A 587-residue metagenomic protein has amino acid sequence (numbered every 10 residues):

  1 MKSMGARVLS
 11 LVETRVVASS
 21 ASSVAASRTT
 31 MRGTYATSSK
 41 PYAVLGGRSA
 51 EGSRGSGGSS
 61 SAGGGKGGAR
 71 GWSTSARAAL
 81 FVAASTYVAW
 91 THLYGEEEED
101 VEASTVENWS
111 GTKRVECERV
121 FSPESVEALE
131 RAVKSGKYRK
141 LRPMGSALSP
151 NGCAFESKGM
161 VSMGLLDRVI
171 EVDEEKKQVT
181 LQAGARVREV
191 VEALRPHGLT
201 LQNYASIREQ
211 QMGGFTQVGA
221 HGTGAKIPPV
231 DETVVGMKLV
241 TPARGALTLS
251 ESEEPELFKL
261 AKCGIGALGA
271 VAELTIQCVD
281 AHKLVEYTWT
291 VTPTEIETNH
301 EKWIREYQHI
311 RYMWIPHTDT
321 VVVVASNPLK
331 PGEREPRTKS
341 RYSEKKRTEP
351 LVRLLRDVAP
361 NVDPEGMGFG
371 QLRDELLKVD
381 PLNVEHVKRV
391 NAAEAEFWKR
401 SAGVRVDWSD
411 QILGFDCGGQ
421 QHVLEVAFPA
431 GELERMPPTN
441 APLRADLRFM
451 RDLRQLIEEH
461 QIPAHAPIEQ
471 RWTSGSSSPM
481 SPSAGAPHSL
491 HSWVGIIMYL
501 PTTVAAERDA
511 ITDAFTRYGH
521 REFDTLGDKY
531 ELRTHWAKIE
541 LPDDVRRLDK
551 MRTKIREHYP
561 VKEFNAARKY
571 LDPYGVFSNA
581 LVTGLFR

Functional and structural regions predicted by a protein language model:
M1-A78: N-terminal mitochondrial targeting presequence
V44, R54, G67-R587: Noncatalytic alpha-helical scaffold of FAD-dependent oxidoreductases
